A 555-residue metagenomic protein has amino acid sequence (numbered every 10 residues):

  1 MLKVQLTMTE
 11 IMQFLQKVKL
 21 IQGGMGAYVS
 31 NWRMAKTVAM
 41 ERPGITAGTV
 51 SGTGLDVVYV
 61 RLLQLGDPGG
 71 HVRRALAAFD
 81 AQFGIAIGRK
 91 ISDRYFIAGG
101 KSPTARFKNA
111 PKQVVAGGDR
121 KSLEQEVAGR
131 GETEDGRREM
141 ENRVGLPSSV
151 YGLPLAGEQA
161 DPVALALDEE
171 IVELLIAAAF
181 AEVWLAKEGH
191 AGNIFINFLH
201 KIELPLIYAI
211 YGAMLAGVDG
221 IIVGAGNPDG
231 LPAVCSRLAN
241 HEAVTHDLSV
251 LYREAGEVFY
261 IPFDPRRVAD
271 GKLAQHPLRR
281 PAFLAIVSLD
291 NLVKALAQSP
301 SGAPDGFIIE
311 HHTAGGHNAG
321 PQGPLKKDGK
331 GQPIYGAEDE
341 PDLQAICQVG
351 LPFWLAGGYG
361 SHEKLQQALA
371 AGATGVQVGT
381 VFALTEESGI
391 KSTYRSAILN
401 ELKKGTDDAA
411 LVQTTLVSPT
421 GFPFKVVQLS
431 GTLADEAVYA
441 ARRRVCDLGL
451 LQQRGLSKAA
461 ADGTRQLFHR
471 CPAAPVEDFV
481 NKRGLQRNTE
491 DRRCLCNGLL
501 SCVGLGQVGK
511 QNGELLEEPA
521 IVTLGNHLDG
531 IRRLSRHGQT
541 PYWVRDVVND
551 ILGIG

Functional and structural regions predicted by a protein language model:
L2-Q348, N526, I531-G555: Active-site entrance/lid segments in N-terminal catalytic domains of soluble metabolic enzymes
I21, G54, P304, H312-P352 (+2 more regions): Conserved active-site-proximal phosphate/metal-binding subdomains
V38, A368-L369: Hydrophobic residues within well-ordered alpha-helices
